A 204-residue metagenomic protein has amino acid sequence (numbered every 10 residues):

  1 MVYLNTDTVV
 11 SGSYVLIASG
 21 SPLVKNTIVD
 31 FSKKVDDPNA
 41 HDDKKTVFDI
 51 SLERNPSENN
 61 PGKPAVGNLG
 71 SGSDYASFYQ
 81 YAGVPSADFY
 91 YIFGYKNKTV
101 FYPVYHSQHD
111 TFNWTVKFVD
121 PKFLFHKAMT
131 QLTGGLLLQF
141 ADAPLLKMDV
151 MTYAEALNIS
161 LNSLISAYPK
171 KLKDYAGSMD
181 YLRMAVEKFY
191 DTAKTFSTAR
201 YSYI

Functional and structural regions predicted by a protein language model:
M1-I204: Secretory-pathway/membrane protein signature
